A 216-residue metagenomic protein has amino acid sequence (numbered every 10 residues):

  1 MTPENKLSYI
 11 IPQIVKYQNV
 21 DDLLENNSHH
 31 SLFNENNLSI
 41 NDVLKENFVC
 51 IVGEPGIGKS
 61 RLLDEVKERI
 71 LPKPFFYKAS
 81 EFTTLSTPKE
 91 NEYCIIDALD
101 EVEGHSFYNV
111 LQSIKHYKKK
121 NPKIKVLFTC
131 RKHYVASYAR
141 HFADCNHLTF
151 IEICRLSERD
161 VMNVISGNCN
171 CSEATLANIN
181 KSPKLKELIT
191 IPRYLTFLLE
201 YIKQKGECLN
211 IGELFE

Functional and structural regions predicted by a protein language model:
M1-E216: P-loop NTPase signaling cores
